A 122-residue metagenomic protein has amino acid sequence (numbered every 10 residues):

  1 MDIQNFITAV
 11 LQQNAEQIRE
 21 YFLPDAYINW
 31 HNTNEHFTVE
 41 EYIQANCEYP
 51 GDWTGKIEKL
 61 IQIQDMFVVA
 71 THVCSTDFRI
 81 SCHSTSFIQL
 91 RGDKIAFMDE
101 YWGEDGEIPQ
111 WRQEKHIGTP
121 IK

Functional and structural regions predicted by a protein language model:
M1-K122: C-terminal and inter-domain tail/linker signature
